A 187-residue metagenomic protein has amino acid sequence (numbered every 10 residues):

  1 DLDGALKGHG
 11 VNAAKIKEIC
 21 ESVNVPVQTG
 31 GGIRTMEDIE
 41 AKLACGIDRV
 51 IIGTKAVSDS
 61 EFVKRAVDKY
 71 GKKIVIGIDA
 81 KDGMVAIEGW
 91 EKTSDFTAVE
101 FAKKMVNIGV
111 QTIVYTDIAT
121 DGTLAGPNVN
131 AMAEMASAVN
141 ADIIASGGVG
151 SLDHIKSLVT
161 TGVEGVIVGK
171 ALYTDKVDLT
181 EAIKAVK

Functional and structural regions predicted by a protein language model:
D1-K15, T54, Y115-A125: Glycine-rich, proline-tolerant flexible connector loops at the mouths of alpha/beta enzymes
K7, Q28-G30, G53, T123 (+1 more regions): Structural motif
G8-K17, S60, E91-E100, A125-E134: Charged helix-capping and loop-helix junction motifs
K15, V23, V27-I47, N130-G165: Catalytic cores of alpha/beta
V25, Y70-K72, V139-D142, K184-K187: Short acidic, glycine/proline-enriched helix-loop-strand junctions
I33, L43-F62, D117-A119, G147-S151 (+1 more regions): Glycine-rich phosphate-binding active-site loops on the catalytic face of alpha/beta enzymes
E40-L43, I47-D121: Conserved anion-binding
